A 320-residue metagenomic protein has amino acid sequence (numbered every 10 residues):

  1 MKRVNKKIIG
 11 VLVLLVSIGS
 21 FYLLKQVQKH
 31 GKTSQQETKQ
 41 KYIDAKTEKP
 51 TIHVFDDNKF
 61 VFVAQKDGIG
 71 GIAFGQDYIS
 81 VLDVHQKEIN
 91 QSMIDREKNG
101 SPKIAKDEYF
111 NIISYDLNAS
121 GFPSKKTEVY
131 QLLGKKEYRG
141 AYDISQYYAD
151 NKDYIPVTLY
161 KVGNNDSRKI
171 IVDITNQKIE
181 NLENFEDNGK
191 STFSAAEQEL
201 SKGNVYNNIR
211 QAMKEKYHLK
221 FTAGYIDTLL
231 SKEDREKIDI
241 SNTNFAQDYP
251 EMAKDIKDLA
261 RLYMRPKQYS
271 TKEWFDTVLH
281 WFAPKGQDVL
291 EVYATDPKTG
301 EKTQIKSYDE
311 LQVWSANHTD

Functional and structural regions predicted by a protein language model:
M1-L14, L24: N-terminal Sec-pathway targeting helices
S20-E37: Sec-dependent signal peptide cleavage junction
Q35-A64, D95-K136, S167-W274, W281-H318: Surface-exposed loop/turn elements that mediate protein-protein interactions on large endomembrane-trafficking
I72-G75, Q146-N151: Blade-terminus and WD-like Trp-Asp/Gly-His loop motifs, strongest in beta-propeller folds
V81-D83, V157: Residue position within the beta-strands of beta-propeller blades
K136-A149: Short, solvent-exposed, Trp/other aromatic-anchored flexible loops in extracytoplasmic proteins
K152-P156: Acidic/hydrophobic-patterned starts of short beta strands in beta-sheet-rich repeat architectures
